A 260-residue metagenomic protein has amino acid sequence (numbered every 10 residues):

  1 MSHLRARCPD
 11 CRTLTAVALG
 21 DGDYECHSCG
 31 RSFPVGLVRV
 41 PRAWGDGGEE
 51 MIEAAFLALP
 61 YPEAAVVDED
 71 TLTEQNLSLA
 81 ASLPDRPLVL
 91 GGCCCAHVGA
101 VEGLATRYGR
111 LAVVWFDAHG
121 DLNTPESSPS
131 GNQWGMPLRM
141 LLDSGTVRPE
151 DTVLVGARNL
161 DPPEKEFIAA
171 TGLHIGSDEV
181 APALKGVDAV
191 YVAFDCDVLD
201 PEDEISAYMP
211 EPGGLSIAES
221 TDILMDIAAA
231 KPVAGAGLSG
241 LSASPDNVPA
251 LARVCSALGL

Functional and structural regions predicted by a protein language model:
H3-L260: Conserved alpha-helical scaffold segments that buttress catalytic/binding sites
